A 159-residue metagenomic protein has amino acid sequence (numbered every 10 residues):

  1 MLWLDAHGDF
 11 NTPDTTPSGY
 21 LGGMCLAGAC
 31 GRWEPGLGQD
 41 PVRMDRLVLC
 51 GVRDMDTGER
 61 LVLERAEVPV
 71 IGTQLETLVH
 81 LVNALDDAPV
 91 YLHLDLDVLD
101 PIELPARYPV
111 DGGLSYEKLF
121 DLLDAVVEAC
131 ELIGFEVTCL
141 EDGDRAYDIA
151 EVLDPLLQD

Functional and structural regions predicted by a protein language model:
M1-Q39, R46, C130: Active-site histidine-anchored catalytic micro-motif
M1-W3, L49-G51, G134-V137: A structural signal for short, well-ordered beta-strand segments and their strand-loop junctions that often border
L4, C50, L92-L96: Active-site flanking residues adjacent to catalytic metal/cofactor-binding acidic residues
G8-P13, G19, M55-E59, G143-A146: Short, well-ordered, mixed-charge alpha-helical segments that flank or form enzyme active sites
T15-T16, L49-R53, V70-I71: Short, surface-exposed loop/turn motifs that are enriched in glycine and acidic residues and include a nearby proline
L26, Q39-A66: Hydrophobic, aromatic-enriched interface-forming segments
T57-D159: Catalytic cores of soluble, metal-dependent hydrolases
